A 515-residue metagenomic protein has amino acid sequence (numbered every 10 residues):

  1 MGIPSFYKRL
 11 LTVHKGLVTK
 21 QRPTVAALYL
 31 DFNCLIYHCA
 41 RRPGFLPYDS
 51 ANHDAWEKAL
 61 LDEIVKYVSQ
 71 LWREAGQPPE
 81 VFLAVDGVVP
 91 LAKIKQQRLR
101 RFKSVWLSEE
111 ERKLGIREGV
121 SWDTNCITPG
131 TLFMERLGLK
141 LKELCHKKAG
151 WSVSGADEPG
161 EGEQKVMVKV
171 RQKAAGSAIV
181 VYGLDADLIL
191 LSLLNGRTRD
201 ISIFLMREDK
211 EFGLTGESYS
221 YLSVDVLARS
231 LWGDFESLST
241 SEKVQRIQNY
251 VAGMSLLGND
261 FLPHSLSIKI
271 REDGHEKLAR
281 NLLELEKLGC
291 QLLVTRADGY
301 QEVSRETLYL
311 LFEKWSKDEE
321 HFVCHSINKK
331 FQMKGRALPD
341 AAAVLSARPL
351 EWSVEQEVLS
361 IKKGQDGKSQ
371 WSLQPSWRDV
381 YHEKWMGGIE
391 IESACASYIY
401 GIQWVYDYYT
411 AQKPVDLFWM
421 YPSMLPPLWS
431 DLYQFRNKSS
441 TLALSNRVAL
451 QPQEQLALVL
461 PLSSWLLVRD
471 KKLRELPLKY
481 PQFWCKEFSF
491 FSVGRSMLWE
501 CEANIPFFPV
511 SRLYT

Functional and structural regions predicted by a protein language model:
M1-T515: Noncatalytic, typically N-terminal accessory segments of nucleic acid-processing enzymes and closely related
